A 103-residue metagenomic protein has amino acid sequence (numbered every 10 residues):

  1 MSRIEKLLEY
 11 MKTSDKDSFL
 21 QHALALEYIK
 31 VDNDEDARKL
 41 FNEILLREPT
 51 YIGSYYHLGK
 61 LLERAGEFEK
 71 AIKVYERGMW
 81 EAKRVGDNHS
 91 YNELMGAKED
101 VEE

Functional and structural regions predicted by a protein language model:
E9-K12, N42-L46, W80: Conserved structural position within tetratricopeptide repeats
L20, S54, D87-N88, L94: TPR alpha-solenoid repeat register
